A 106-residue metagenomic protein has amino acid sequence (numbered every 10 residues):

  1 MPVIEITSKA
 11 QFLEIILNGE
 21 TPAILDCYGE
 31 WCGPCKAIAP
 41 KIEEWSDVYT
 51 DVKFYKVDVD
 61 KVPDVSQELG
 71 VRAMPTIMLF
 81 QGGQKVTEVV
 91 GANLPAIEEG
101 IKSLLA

Functional and structural regions predicted by a protein language model:
P2-I4, K53-Y55, V86-V89: Structural signal for short hydrophobic segments within the conserved structured cores of catalytic domains across
I4-P22, P63: A short beta-strand-turn-helix
I6-S8, C27, A39-S46, T50-D64: Thiol-based oxidoreductase modules, predominantly thioredoxin-like and allied folds used for disulfide exchange
F12, C27-Y28, F54, L69 (+1 more regions): Conserved hydrophobic/aromatic "anchor" residues that stabilize well-ordered secondary structure elements
E14-E44: Local sequence-structure signature of Cys/Sec-based thiol-disulfide redox active-site neighborhoods
P63, L69-M78: Structural micro-motif
L79-A106: Non-catalytic, surface beta->alpha helical segment in thiol-disulfide oxidoreductase systems
